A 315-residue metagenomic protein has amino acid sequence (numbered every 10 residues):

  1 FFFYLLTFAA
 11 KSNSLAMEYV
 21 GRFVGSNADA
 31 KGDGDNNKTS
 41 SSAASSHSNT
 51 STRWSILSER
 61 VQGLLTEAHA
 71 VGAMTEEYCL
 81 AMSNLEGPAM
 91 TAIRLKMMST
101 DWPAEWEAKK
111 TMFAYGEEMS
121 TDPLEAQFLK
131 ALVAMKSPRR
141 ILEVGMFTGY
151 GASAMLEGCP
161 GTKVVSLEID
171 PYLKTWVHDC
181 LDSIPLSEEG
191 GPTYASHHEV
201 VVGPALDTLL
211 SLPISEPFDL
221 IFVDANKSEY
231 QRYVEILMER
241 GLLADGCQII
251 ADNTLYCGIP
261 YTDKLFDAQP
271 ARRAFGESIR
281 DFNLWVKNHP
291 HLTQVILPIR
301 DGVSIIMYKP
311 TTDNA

Functional and structural regions predicted by a protein language model:
F3-L220, K227-I250, T254-A315: A short alpha-helical cap/connector motif
